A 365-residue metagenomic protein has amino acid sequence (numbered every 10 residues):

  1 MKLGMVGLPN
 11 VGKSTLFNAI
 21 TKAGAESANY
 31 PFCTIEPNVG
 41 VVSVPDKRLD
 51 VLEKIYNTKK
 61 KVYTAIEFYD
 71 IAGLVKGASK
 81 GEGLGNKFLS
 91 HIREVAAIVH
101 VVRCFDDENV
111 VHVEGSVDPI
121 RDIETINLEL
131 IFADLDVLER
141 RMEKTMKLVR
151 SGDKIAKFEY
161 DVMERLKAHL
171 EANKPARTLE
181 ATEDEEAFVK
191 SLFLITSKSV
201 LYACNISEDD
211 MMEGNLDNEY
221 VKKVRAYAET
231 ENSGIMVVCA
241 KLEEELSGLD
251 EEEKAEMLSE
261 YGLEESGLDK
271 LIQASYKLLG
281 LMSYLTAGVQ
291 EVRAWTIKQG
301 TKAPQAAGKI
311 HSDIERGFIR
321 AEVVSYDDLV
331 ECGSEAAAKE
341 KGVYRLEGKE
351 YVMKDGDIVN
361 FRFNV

Functional and structural regions predicted by a protein language model:
M1-V111, E139-R140, T145: Conserved G1/Walker A P-loop phosphate-binding module
K2-V6, F17, K144-V352, N364-V365: C-terminal-of-GTPase-core extension/linker across diverse P-loop GTPases
V6, F32, P37-G40, K47-L49 (+15 more regions): Short capping/connector residues at structural and topological boundaries
S14, P31, E67, F105 (+5 more regions): Generic signal for short, ordered secondary-structure residues within or immediately flanking folded domains
A23-P31, N38-G40, R48-V51, K80 (+10 more regions): Glycine-rich, flexible loop/turn motifs
F32, D46-L49, V62-F68, E82-A96 (+8 more regions): Amphipathic alpha-helical transducer elements in NTP-driven molecular machines
G40-P45, A72-E82, R93-A156, H169-T182 (+1 more regions): Conserved Switch II/interswitch segment of TRAFAC-class P-loop GTPases
K354-V359: Structural motif
